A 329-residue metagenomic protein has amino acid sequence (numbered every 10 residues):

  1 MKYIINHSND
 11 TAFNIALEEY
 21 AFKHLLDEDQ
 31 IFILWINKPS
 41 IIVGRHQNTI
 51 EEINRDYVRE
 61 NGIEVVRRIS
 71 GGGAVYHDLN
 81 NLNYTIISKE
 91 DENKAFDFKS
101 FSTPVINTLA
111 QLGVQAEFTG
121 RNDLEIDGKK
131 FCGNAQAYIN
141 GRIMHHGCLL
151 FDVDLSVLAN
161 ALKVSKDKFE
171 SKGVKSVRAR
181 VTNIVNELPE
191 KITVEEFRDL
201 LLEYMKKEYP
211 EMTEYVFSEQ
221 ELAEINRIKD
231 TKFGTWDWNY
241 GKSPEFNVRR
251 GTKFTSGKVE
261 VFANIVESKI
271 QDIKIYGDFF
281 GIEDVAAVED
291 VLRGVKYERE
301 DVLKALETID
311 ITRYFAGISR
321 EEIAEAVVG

Functional and structural regions predicted by a protein language model:
M1-F96: N-terminal lobe of the biotin/lipoate ligase/transferase fold
L79-N122: Contiguous, small/hydrophobic- and glycine-enriched helical/loop subdomains that border and often "cap" functional
V114-A179: Internal, well-ordered alpha/beta segment that forms a basic, Gly-enriched binding/recognition surface
V114-R121, Y209-L222, R299-L303, F315: Flexible, glycine/charged-enriched surface loops at secondary-structure junctions
A135-Q136, L149, T252, V259-G277: Short beta-strand elements
V157-A159, K168-Y215: A conserved active-site cap/scaffold subdomain adjacent to cofactor or substrate pockets
I184, K269-G329: Active-site- and interface-proximal helix/loop "cap" or "latch" segments in soluble metabolic and energy-transducing
A223-V266: Structured beta-strand/loop patches that form or line metal/cofactor-binding pockets in enzymes
